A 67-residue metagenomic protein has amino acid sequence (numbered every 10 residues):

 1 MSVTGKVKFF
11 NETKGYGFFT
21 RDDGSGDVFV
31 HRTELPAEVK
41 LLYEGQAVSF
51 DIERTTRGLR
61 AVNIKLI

Functional and structural regions predicted by a protein language model:
M1-N11: Structural detector for short beta-strands of small beta-barrel domains
E12, K40-Y43, L66-I67: Long, polar low-complexity intrinsically disordered regions
K14-F19: Short aromatic-glycine-enriched beta-strand elements
G26-E38: Beta-strand/loop nucleic-acid-binding surfaces
A37-S49: Short nucleic-acid-contacting surface segments enriched for D/E, G, S/T with interspersed K/R
E53-I67: OB-fold/S1-family single-stranded nucleic acid-binding modules
